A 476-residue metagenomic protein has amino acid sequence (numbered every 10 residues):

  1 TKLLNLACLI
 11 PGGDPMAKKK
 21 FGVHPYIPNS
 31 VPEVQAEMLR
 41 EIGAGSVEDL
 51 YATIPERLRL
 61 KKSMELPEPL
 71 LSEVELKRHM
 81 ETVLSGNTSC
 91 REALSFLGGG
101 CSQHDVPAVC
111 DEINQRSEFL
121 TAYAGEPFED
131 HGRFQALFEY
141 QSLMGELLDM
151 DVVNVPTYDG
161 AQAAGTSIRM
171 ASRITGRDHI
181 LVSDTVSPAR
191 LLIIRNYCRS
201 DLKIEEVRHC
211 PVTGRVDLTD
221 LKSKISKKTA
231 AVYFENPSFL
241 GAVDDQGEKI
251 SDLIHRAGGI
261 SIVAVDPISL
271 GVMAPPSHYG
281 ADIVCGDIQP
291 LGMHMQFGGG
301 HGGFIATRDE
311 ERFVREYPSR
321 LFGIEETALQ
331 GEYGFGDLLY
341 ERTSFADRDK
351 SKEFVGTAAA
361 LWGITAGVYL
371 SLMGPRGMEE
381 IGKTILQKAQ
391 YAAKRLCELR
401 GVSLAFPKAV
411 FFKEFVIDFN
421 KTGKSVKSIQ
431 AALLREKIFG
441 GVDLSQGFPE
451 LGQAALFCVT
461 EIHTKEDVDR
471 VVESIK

Functional and structural regions predicted by a protein language model:
T1-P15: Short, Lys/Arg-enriched N-terminal segments with co-localized hydrophobic residues within the first ~10-30 amino acids
G13-V31, M38: Charged, compositionally biased N-terminal leader segments and the immediate start of the first structured element
H24-P28, R40, L66-L70, D130 (+14 more regions): Hydrophobic alpha-helical scaffolding
Y26-I27, Q162-G334, G401, I417 (+5 more regions): Conserved PLP-enzyme active-site core in the AAT-like
A52-E139: N-terminal entrance/gating region of PLP-dependent enzymes' catalytic architecture
P127-E129, G145-G165: Short loop-beta-helix segment that forms the pyridoxal 5′-phosphate
L291-R400, L404-K408: Active-site C-terminal subdomain of aminotransferase-like
R376-R470: Conserved C-terminal alpha-helix-loop-beta "cap" of PLP-dependent enzymes that closes/shapes the active-site mouth
